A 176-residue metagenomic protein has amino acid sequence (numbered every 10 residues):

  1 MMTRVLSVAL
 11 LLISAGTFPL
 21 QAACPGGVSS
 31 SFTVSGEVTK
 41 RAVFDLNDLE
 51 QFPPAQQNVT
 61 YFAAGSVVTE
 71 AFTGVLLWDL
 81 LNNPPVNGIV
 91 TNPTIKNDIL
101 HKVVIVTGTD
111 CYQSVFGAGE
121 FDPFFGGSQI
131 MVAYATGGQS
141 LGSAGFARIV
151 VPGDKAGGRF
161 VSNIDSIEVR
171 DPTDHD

Functional and structural regions predicted by a protein language model:
M1-V5: Positively charged n-region of N-terminal signal peptides that target proteins for export
S7-T17: Bacterial N-terminal signal peptides
F18-A22: Sec/Tat signal peptide C-region and signal peptidase I cleavage site
A23-D176: N-terminal intrinsically disordered, low-complexity segments enriched in P/E/S/T
